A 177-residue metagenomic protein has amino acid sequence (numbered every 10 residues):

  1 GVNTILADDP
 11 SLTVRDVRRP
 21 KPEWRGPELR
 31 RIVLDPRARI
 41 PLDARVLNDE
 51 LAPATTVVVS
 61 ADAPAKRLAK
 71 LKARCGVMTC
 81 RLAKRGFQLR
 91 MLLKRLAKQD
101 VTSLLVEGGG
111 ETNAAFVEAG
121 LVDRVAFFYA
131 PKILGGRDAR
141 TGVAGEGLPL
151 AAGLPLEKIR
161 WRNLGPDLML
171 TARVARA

Functional and structural regions predicted by a protein language model:
V2-A177: Enzymes that bind and transform nitrogen-containing heteroaromatic metabolites
